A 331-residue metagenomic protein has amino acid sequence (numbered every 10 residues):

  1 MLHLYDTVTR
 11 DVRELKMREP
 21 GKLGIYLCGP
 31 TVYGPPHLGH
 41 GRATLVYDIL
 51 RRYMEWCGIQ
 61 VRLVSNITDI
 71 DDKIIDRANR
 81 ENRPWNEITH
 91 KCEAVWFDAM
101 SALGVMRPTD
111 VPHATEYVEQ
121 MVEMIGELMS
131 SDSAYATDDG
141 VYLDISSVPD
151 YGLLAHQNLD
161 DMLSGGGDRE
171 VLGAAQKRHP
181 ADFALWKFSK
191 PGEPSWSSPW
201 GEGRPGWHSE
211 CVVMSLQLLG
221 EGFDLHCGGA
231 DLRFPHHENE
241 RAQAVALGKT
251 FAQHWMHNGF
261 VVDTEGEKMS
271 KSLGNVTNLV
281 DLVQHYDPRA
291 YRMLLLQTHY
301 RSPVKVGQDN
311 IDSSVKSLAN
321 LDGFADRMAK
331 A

Functional and structural regions predicted by a protein language model:
M1-Y33, D48, E119-A329: Alpha-helical recognition segments enriched in aromatics with Gly/Pro capping that present substrate-recognition
T9-E14, R18-G104: N-terminal, positively charged nucleic-acid-binding surface of large information/translation enzymes
R42, I88, H113-E116, H236 (+1 more regions): Catalytic cores of large soluble enzymes that bind and process phosphate-bearing ligands
V61, W85, R107-P108, Y135 (+2 more regions): Residue-level detector of short coil/turn "hinge" positions at structural boundaries
R62-V64, D110-P112, M256: General small-molecule cofactor/ligand-binding pocket signal
I67-D72, C92-W96, M106-M121, D139-V148 (+1 more regions): Short, glycine/charge-rich beta-strand/loop segments that flank catalytic centers and engage negatively charged groups
A78-W85, T109-T115, G229-A230: The substrate-binding groove and active-site-proximal loops of carbohydrate-active enzymes, especially glycoside
R80-R83, D326-A331: Short, glycine- and charge-enriched coil/turn segments that flank and shape catalytic ligand pockets
